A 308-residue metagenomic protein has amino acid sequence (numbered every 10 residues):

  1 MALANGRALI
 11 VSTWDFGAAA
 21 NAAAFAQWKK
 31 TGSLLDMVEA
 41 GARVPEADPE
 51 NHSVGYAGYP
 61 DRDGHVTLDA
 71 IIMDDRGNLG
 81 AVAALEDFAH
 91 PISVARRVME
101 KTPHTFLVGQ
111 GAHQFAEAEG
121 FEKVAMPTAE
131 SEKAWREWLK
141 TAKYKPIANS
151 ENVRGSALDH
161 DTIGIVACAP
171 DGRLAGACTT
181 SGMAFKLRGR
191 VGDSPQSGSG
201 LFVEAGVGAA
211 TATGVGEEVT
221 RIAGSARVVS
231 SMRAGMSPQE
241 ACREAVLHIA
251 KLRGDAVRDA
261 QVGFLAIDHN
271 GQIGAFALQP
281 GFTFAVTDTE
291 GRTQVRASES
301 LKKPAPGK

Functional and structural regions predicted by a protein language model:
A2-K308: Alpha/propeptide regions of enzymes that mature by internal proteolysis
